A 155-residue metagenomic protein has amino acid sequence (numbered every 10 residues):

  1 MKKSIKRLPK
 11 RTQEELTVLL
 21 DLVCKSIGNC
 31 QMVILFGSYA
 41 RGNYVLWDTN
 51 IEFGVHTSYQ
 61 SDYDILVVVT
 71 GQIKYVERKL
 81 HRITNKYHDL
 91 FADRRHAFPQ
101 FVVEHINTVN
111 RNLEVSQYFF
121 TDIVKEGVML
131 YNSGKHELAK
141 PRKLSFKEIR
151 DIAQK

Functional and structural regions predicted by a protein language model:
M1-I34, Y39-Y59, V69-K155: Catalytic core of pol beta-like nucleotidyltransferases
D64-V68: Short, aliphatic-rich beta-strand segments
